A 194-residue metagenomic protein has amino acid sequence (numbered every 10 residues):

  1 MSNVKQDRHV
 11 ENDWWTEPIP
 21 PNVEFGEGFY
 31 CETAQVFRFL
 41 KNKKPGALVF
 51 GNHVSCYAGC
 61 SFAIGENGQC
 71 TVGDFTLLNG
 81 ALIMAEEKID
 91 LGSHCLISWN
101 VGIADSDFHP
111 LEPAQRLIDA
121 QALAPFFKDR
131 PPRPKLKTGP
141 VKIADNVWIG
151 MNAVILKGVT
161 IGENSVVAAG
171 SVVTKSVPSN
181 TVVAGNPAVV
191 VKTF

Functional and structural regions predicted by a protein language model:
M1-N146, M151-I155, E163, S179 (+1 more regions): Domain-scale signature associated with acetyltransferase and cell-envelope carbohydrate enzymes
K157, K175: Conserved coupling/switch loop of ABC ATPases
V167: Binuclear metal-ion centers of metallo-dependent hydrolases, dominated by the metallo-beta-lactamase
S171: Glycine-rich GHKL/ HATPase_c ATP-binding element in histidine kinases
